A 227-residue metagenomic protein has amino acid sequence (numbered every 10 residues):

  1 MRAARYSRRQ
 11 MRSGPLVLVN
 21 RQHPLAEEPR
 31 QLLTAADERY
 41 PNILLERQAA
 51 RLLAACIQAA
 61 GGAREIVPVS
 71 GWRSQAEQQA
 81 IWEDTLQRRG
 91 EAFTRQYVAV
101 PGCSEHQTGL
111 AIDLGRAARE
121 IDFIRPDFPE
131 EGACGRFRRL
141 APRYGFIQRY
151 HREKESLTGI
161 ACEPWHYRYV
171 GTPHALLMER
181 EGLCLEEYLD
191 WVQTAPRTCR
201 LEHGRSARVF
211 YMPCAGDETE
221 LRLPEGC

Functional and structural regions predicted by a protein language model:
M1-G71, Q75-C227: Extracytoplasmic cell-surface/polysaccharide-interacting catalytic and binding patches
